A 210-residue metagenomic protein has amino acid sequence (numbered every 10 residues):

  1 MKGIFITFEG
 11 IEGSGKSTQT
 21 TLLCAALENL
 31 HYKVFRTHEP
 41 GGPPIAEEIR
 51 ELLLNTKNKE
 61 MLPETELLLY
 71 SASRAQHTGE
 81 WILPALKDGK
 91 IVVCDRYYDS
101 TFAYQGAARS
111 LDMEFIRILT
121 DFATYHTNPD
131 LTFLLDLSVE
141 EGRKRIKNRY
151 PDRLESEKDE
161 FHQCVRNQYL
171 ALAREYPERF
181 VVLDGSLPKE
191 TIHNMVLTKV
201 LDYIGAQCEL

Functional and structural regions predicted by a protein language model:
K2-F5: Pre-Walker A (Motif I) flank of P-loop NTPase domains
F8: Hydrophobic anchor at the beta1->P-loop junction of P-loop NTPases
G13: Walker A (P-loop) phosphate-binding loop of P-loop NTPases
K16: Conserved lysine of the Walker
Q19: Hydrophobic positions on the alpha1 helix immediately C-terminal to the Walker A/P-loop
C24, E140-L210: NTP-dependent small-molecule kinase module
Y32-T124: ATP-dependent small-molecule kinase phosphotransfer cores that center on conserved nucleotide phosphate-binding segments
R96, S100-N167: A glycine- and Lys/Arg-enriched "phosphate-lid" helix/loop adjacent to the NTP-binding pocket of small-molecule kinases
